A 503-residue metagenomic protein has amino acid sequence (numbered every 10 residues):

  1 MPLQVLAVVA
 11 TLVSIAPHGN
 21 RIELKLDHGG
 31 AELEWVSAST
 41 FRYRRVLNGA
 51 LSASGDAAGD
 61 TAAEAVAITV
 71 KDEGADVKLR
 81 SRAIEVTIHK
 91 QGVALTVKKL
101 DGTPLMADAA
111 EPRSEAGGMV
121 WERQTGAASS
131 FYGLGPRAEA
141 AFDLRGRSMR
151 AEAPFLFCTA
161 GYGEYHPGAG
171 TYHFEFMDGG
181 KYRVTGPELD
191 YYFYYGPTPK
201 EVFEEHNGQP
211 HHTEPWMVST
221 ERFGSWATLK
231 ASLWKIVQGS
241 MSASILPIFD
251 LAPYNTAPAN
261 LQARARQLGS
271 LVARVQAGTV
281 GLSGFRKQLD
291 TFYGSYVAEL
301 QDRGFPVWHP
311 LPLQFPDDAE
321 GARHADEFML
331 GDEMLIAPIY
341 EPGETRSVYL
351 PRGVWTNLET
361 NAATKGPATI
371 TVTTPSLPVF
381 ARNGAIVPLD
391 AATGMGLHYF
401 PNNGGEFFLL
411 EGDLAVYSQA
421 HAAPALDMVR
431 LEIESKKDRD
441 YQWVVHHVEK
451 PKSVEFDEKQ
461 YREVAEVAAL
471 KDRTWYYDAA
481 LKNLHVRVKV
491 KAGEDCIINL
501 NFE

Functional and structural regions predicted by a protein language model:
P2-N207, L389-E503: N-terminal accessory segment at the very beginning of proteins
T103-T369, T373-P375: Catalytic-domain carbohydrate-binding cleft regions of carbohydrate-active enzymes
G284-Q288, F292-Q301, K365-P424: Catalytic cores of secreted or luminal carbohydrate-active enzymes
